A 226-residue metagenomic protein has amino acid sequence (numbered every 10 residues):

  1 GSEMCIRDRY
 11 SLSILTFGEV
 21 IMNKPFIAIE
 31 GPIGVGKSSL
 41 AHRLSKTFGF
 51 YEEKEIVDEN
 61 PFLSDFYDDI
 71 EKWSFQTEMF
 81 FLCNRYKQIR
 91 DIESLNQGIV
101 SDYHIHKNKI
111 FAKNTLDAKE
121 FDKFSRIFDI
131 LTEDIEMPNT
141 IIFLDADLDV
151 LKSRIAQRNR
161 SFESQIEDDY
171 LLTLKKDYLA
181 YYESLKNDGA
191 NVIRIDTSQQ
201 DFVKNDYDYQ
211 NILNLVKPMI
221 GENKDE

Functional and structural regions predicted by a protein language model:
G1-I6: Short, small-residue-biased leader/transition segments that mark boundaries at the very start of proteins
P32: P-loop (Walker A) phosphate-binding loop of NTP-binding proteins
K37: Conserved lysine of the Walker
L40-A41: Post-Walker A alpha-helix
K46-N84: Conserved substrate/cofactor phosphate-moiety recognition/catalytic segment in nucleotide-dependent phosphotransferases
W73, T77-I135: Glycine-rich phosphate-binding loop used to anchor ATP phosphates in small-molecule kinases, encompassing both
I110-D177: A glycine- and Lys/Arg-enriched "phosphate-lid" helix/loop adjacent to the NTP-binding pocket of small-molecule kinases
A156-Q165, D169-E226: NTP-dependent small-molecule kinase module
